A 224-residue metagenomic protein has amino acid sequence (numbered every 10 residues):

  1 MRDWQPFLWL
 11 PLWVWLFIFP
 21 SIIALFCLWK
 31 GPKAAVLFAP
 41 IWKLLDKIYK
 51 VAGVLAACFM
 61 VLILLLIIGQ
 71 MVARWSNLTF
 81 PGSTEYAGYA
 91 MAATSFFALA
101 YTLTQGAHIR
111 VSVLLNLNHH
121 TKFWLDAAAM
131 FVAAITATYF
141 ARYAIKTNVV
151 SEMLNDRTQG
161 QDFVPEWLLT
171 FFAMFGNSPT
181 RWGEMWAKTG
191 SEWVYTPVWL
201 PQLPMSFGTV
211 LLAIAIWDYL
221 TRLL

Functional and structural regions predicted by a protein language model:
M1-L224: Alpha-helical transmembrane segments and membrane-interface helix-loop junctions in multi-pass membrane proteins
